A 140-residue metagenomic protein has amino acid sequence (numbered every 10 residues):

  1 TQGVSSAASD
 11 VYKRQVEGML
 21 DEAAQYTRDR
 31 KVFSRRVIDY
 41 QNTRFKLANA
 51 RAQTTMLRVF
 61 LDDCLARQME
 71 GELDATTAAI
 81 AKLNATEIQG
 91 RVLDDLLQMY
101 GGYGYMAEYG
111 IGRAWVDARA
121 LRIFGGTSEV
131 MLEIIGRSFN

Functional and structural regions predicted by a protein language model:
T1-Y12: Single conserved hydrophobic/aromatic residue that forms the stacking wall/gate of nucleotide- or nucleobase-binding
K13-L20, L47-L57, L61, A85-L93 (+1 more regions): Alpha-helical transition-metal enzyme core signature, strongest for iron centers
A24, R28-R35, R51-N84, L97-Y105: C-terminal helix-coil-helix/basic helical segment that borders enzyme active sites and/or dimer interfaces and provides
I38-K46, C64-R67: Amphipathic alpha-helical coiled-coil segments
D39, T43, A75-L83, G104-A120: Charge-rich, acidic-biased intrinsically disordered regions
Y100-N140: Glycine-rich phosphate/cofactor-binding loops in nucleotide/flavin-utilizing enzymes
